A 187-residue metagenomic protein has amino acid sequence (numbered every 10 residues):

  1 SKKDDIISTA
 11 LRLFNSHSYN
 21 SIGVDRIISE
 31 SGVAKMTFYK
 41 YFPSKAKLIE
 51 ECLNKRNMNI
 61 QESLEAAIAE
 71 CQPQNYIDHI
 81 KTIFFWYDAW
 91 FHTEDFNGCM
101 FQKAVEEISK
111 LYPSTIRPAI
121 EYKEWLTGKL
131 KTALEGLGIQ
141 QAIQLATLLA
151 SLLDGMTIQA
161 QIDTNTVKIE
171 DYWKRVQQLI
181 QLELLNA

Functional and structural regions predicted by a protein language model:
K2-L11, I27, C52-R56, I60 (+1 more regions): Generic hydrophobic, amphipathic alpha-helix propensity
D5, L13-K47, E51: Helix-turn-helix
S16-N20, E94, L137: Short coil/turn segments at alpha/beta junctions that flank glycine-rich nucleotide-binding fingerprints
K45, R56-I60, I80-I83, Y122-L126 (+3 more regions): Hydrophobic/aromatic residues within well-ordered alpha-helical segments
E51, E65-T93, A146-L149: Hydrophobic alpha-helical connector segments
D78, K110-G136, T147: Amphipathic alpha-helical packing segments from all-alpha helical-bundle domains
F91-S114: Amphipathic alpha-helical segments used for helix-helix packing
I116-I120, E135-L179, E183, A187: Hydrophobic/aromatic-rich alpha-helical bundle segments in the mid-to-C-terminal region
